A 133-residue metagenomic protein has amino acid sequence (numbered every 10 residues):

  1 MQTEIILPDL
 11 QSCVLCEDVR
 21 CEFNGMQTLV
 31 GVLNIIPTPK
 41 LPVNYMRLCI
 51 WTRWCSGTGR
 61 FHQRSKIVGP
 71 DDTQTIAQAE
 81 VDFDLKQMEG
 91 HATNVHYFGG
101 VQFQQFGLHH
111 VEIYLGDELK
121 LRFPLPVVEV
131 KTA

Functional and structural regions predicted by a protein language model:
Q2-A133: Contiguous segments within soluble domain cores/interaction surfaces
